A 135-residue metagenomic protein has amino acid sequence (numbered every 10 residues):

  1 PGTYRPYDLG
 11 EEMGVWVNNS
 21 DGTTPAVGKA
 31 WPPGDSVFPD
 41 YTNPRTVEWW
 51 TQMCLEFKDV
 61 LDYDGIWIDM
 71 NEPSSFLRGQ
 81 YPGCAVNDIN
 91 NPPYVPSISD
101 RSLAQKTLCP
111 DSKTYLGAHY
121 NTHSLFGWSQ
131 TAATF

Functional and structural regions predicted by a protein language model:
P1-F135: Catalytic-domain carbohydrate-binding cleft regions of carbohydrate-active enzymes
